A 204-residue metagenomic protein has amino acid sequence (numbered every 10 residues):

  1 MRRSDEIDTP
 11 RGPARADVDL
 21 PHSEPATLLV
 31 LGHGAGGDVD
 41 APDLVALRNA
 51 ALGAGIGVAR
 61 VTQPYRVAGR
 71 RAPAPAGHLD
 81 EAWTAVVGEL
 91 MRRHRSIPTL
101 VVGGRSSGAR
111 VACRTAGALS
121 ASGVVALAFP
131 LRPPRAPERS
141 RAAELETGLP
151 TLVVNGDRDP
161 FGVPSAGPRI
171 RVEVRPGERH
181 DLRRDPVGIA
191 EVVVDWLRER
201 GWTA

Functional and structural regions predicted by a protein language model:
D5-P98: Serine-hydrolase catalytic machinery in alpha/beta-hydrolase-like enzymes
T99-G104, L127: Short beta-strand immediately N-terminal to the catalytic nucleophile in serine-hydrolase-like folds
G104-A112: Gly/Ala-rich beta-loop-alpha elbow adjacent to hydrolase catalytic centers
V111-T115, R135: Hydrolases whose catalytic domains are alpha/beta-hydrolase-1, hotdog thioesterase, or metallo-beta-lactamase-like
S120-P133: A conserved short beta-strand
T147-G148, V153-N155: Short beta-strand/loop motif that positions the catalytic acidic residue of the alpha/beta-hydrolase fold
G156, P160-S165: Conserved alpha/beta-hydrolase "acid-adjacent" motif
E178-A190: Catalytic histidine-centered segment of alpha/beta-hydrolase-like enzymes
